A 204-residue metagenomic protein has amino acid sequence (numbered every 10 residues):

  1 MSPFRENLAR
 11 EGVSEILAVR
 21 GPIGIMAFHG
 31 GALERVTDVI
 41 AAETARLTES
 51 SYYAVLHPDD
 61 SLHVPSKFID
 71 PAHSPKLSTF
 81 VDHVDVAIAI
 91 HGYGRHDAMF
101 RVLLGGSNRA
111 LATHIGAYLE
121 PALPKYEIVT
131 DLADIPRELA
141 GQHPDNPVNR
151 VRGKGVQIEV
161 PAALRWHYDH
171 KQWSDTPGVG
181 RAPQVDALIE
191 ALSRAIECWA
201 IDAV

Functional and structural regions predicted by a protein language model:
M1-V204: N-terminal catalytic or cofactor-binding beta/alpha core of small enzyme domains
